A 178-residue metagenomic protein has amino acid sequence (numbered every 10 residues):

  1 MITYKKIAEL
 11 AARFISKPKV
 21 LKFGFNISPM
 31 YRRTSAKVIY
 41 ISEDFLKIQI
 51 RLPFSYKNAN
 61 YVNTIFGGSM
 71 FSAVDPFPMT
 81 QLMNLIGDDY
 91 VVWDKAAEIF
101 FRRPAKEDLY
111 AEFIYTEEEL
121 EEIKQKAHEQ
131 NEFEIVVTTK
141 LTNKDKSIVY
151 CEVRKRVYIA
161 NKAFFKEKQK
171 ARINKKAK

Functional and structural regions predicted by a protein language model:
M1-R33, K57: Alpha-helical membrane-targeting segments
I2-I15, A105, T116-K178: HotDog/MaoC-like acyl-thioester-processing domains
R33-T64: Catalytic strand-loop segment that frames the active site of acyl-thioester-processing enzymes
R33-V38, K95-F101, E122-K124: Short structured motifs
T34, L46-I48, W93-A97, E107-A111 (+1 more regions): A generic structural signal for short beta-strands and their flanking turns/coil linkers
K37, E98-F100, E112-I114, K140 (+1 more regions): Residues located in well-ordered beta-strands
Y56-F77, V91: Hot-dog-fold acyl-thioester-processing enzymes
Q81-E119: Hydrophobic beta-strand-centered segment that forms part of the acyl-chain substrate-binding groove
